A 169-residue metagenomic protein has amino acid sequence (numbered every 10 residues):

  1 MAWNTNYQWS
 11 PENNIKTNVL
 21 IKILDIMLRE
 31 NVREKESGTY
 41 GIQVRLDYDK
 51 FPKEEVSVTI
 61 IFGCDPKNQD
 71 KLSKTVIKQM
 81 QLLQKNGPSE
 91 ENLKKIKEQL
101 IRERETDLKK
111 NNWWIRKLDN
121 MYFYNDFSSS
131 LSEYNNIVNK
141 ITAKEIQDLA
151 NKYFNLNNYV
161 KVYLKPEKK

Functional and structural regions predicted by a protein language model:
M1-S10, N14, R33-K140, N157-P166: M16 family metallopeptidases and their MPP-like homologs
L20-I23, Y122: Generic structural signal for hydrophobic core residues of well-folded globular domains
L24-L28: Short Ser/Thr-interspersed hydrophobic loop/turn segments at strand-loop and sheet-helix junctions that line or gate
A143-N151: Low-complexity, intrinsically disordered Gly/Pro/Thr-rich segments
